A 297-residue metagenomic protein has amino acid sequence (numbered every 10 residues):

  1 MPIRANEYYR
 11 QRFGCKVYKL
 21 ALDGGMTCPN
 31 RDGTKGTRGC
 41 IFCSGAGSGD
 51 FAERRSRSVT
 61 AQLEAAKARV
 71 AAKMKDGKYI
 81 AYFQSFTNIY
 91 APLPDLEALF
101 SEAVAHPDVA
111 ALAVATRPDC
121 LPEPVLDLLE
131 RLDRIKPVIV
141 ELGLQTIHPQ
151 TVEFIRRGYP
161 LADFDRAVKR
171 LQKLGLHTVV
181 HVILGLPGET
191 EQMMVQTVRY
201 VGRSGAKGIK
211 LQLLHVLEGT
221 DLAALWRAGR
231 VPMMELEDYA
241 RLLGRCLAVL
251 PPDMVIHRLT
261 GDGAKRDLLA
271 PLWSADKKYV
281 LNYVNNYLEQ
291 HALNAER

Functional and structural regions predicted by a protein language model:
M1-E7, K16-Y18, G208, V216-R297: Auxiliary Fe-S-binding modules of radical SAM enzymes
M1-I80: N-terminal [4Fe-4S]-dependent radical SAM core
Y18-L22, Y79-A81, L112-V114, V138-L142 (+3 more regions): Hydrophobic faces of well-ordered beta-strands that scaffold small-molecule active sites in alpha/beta enzyme cores
A46-A66, V70-L93, D108-L121, P137-D163 (+1 more regions): Core AdoMet radical
A66-V70, L121-I135, D165-R166, V195-G205 (+1 more regions): Short amphipathic alpha-helices and their capping/turn segments at secondary-structure boundaries
V70-M74, L99-P107, D127-P137, K169-K173 (+1 more regions): Acidic (Asp/Glu)-rich catalytic clusters
L93-S101, P122-R131, I155, M194: Distinct, well-ordered alpha-helical segments
A162-D221, E237-T260: Conserved C-terminal portion of the radical SAM core fold that forms the substrate/S-adenosylmethionine-binding
